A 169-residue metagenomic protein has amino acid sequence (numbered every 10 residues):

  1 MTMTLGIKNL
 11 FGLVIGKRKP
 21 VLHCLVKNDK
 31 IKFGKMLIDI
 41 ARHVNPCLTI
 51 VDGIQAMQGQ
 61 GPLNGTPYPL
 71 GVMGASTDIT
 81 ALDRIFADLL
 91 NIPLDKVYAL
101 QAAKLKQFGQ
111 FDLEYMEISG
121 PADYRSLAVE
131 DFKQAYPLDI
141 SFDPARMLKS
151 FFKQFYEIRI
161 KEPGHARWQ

Functional and structural regions predicted by a protein language model:
M1-Q169: Extended, low-polarity segments enriched in aliphatic/aromatic residues
